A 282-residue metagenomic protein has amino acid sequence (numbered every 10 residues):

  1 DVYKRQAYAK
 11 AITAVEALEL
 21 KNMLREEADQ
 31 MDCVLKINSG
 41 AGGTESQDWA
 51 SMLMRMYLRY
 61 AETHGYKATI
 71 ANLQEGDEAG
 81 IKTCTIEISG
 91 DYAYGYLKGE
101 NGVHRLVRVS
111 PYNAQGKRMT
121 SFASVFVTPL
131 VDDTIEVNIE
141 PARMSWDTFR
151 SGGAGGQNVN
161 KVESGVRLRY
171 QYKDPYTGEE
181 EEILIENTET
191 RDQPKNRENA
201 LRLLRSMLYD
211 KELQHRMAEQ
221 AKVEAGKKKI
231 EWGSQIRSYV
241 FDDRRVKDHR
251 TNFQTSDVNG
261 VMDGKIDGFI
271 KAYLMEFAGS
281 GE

Functional and structural regions predicted by a protein language model:
V2-Y3: Short, small-residue-biased leader/transition segments that mark boundaries at the very start of proteins
A7-K10, A14-A17: Charged, amphipathic alpha-helical oligomerization/scaffolding segments
E16-E282: Ribosome-associated translation termination/rescue signal centered on the conserved GGQ peptidyl-tRNA hydrolysis loop
